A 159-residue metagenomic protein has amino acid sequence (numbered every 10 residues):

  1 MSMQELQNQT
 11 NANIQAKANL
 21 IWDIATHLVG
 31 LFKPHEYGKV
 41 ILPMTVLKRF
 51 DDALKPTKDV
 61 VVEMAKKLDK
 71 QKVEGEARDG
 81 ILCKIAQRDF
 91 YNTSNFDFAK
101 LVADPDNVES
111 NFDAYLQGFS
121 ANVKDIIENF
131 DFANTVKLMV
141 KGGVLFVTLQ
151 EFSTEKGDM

Functional and structural regions predicted by a protein language model:
M1-M159: Non-catalytic, mostly N-terminal accessory regions of nucleic-acid modification and defense proteins
